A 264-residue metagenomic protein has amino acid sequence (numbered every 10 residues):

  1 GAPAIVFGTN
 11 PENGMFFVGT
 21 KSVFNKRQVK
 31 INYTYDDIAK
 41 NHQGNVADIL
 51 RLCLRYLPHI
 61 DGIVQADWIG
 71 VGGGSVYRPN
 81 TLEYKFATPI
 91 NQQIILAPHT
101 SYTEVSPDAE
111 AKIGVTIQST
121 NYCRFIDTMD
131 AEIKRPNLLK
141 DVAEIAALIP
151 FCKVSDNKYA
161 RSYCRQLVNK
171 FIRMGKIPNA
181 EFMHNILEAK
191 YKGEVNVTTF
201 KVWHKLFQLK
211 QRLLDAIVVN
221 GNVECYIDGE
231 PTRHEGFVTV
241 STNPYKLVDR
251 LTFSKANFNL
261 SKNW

Functional and structural regions predicted by a protein language model:
P3, G8-W264: Core nucleotide-handling region used for phosphoryl-transfer chemistry
